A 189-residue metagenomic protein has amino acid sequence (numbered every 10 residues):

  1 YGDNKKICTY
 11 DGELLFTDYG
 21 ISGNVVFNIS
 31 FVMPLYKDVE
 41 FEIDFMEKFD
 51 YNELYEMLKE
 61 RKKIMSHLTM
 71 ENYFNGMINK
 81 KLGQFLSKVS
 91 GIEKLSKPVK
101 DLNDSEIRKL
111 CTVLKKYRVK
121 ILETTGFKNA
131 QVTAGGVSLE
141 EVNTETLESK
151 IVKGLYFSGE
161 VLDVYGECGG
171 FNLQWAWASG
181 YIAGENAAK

Functional and structural regions predicted by a protein language model:
Y1-D101: An anion/pyrophosphate-binding glycine-rich loop and adjacent beta-alpha core in soluble alpha-beta enzymes
S22-V25, V137-S138, V161, C168-N172: Gly/Ser/Thr-rich beta-alpha loop segments that engage phosphate groups in nucleotides
N24, F49, E53, M77 (+6 more regions): Conserved active-site and cofactor/substrate-binding residues in soluble primary-metabolism enzymes
I29-M33, T146, G169-G170, G180: Residue-level detector of alpha-helical segments with a strong bias toward transmembrane helices and their helix-loop
K63, N72-G76, L82, L122-E123 (+3 more regions): Domain-scale detector for complete catalytic domains at protein termini or as standalone homologs
Q84-Y165: A glycine-rich dinucleotide-binding beta-alpha-beta segment and adjacent secondary-structure elements that constitute
V164-K189: A conserved FAD-binding loop/helix module that cradles the flavin
